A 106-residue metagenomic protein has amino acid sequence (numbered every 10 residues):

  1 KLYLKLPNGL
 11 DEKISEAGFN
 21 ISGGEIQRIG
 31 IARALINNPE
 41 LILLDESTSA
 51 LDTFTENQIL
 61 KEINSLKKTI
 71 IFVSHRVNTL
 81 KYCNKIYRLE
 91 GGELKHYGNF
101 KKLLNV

Functional and structural regions predicted by a protein language model:
K1-K13: Conserved "ABC signature" C-loop
E12-L104: ABC-family ATPase nucleotide-binding domain "signature/switch" substructure
